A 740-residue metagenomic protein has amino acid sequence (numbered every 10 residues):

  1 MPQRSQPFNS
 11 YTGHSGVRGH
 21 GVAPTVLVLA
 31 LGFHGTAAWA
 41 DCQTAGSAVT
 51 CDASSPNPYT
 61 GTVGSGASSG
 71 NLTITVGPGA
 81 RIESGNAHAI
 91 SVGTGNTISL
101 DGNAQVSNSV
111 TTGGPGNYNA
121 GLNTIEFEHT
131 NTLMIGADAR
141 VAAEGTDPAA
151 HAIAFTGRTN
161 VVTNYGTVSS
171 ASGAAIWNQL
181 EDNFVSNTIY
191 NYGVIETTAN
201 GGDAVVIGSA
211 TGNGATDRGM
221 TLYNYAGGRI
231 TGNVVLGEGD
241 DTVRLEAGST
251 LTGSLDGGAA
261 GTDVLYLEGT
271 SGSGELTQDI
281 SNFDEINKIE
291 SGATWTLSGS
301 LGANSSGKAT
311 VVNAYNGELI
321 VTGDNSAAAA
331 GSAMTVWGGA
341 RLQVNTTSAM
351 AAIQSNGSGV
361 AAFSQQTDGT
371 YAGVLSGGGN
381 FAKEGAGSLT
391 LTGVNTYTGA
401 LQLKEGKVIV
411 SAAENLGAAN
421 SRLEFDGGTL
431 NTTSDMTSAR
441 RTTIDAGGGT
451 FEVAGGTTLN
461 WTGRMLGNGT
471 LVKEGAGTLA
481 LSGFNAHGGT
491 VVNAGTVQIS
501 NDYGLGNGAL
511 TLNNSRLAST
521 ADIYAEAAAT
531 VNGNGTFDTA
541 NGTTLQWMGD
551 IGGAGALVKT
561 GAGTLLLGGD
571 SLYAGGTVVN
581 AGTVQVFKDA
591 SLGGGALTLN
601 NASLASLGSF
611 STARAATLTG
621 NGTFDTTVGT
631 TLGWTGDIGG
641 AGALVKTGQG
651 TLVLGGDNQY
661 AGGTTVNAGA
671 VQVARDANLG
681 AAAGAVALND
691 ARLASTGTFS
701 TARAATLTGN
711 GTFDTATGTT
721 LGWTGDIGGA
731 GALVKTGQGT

Functional and structural regions predicted by a protein language model:
M1-R18: N-terminal secretory signal peptides that target proteins for export/translocation
A48-G61, L72-N86, S99-A120, N131-A149 (+21 more regions): Beta-strand-rich solenoid/repeat architectures in extracellular/passenger domains of polysaccharide-targeting enzymes
D52, G77, G93, D101 (+30 more regions): Extracellular repeat turn/loop positions enriched in glycine and acidic/polar residues, especially those that create
S54-P56, G77-G79, G95, N103 (+34 more regions): Tight coil/turn sites that cap or link beta-strands
N57-A67, N86-T94, G113-E128, P148-G157 (+21 more regions): Glycine-rich beta-solenoid repeat tracts in large extracellular/virion proteins
G95, N103, H129, R158 (+25 more regions): Conserved consensus positions within extracellular tandem repeat modules
D147, N200-G201, G228-I230, L245-T252 (+11 more regions): Surface-exposed loop/turn positions within long extracellular repeat scaffolds, especially the passenger domains
